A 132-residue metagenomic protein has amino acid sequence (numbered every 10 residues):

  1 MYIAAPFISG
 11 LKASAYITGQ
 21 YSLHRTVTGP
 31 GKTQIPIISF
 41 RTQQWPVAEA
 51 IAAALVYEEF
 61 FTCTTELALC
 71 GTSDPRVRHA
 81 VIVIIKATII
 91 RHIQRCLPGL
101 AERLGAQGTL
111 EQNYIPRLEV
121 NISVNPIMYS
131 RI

Functional and structural regions predicted by a protein language model:
M1-I132: Flavin-dependent oxidoreductase catalytic core characteristic of acyl-CoA dehydrogenase/oxidase-like enzymes
